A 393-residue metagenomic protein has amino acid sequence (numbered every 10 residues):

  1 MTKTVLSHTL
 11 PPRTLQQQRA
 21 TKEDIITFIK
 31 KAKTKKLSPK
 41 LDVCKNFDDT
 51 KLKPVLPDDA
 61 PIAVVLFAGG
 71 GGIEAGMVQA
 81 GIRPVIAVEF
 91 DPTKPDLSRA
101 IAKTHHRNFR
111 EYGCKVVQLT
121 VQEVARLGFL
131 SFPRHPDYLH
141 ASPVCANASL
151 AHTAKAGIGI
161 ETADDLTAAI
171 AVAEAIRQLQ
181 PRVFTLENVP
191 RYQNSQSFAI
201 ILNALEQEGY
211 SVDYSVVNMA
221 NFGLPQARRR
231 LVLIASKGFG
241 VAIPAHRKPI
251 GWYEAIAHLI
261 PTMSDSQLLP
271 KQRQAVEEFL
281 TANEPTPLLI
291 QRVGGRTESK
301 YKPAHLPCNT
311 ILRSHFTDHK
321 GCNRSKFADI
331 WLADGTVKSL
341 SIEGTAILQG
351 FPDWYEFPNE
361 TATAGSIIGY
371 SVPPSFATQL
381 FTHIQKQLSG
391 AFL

Functional and structural regions predicted by a protein language model:
T2-V43, L52-P54, E278-L393: C-terminal target-recognition/interaction regions appended to catalytic cores
K22-Q180, P190-Q196: Core alpha/beta nucleotide-donor-binding catalytic domains of modification enzymes
V65-A68, M219, G365: Short glycine- and Lys/Arg-enriched binding-loop motifs that mark or flank ligand-binding interfaces
G71, R99, I170, S195-A199 (+5 more regions): A structural signal for well-ordered alpha-helical segments within the folded catalytic domains of diverse enzymes
G71, V144-A146, P190-R191, A220-F222 (+4 more regions): Short, solvent-exposed loop/turn segments at secondary-structure junctions
V117-L119, S215-V217, E360: Conserved beta-strand termini and adjacent loop/short-helix elements that scaffold enzyme active sites in alpha/beta
L127-Y138, A148-T310: Class I S-adenosyl-L-methionine
